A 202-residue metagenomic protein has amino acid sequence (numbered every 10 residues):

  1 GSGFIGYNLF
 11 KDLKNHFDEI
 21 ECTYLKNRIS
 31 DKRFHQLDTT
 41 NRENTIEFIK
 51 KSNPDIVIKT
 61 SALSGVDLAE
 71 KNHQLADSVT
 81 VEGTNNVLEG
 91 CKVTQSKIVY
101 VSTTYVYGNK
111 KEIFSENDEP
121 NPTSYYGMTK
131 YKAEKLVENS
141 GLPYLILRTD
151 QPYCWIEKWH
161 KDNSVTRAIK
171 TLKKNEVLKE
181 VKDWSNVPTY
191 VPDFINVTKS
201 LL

Functional and structural regions predicted by a protein language model:
G1-H16: N-terminal Rossmann NAD(P)H-binding glycine-rich loop of SDR-like oxidoreductase domains
T23, T60-S61, I98-T104, G108 (+1 more regions): SDR active-site strand-loop-helix element
N27-E43: Rossmann-fold cofactor-recognition segment
F34, A76-V79, P122, Y126: A hydrophobic alpha-helix adjacent to the NAD(P)-binding/active-site core of NAD(P)-dependent oxidoreductases, strongly
T39-V79: NAD(P)H-binding glycine-rich loop region in Rossmannoid oxidoreductase-like domains and their noncatalytic homologs
V57, K71-V99, Y131-E134: NAD(P)-cofactor binding segment of oxidoreductase domains
N85-Y125: Conserved Rossmann-fold NAD(P)-dependent oxidoreductase catalytic core, especially the SDR/UDP-sugar
K135-N186, V191-S200: NAD(P)-dependent short-chain dehydrogenase/reductase
